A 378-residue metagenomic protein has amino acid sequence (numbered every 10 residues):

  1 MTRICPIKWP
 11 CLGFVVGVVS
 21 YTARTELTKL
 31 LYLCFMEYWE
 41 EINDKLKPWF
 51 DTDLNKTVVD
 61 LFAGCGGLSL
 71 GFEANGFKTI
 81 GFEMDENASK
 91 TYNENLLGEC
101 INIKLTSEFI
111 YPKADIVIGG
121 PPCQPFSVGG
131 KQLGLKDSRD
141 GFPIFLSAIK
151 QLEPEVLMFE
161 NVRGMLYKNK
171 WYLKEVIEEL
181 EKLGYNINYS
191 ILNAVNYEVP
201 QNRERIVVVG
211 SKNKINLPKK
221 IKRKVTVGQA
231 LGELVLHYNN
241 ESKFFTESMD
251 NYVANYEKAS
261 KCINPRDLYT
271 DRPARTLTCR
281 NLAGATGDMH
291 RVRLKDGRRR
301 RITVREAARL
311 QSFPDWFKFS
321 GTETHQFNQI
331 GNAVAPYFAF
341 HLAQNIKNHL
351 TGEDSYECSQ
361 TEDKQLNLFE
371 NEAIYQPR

Functional and structural regions predicted by a protein language model:
S20-K78, E179-L183, I191, Q201 (+1 more regions): S-adenosyl-L-methionine-dependent DNA methyltransferase catalytic core
E37-E153, R163-M165: Core alpha/beta nucleotide-donor-binding catalytic domains of modification enzymes
V117-G119, F159, T278-C279: Redox-cofactor binding/interface segments in oxidoreductases and associated redox assembly factors
G120, V156, R301-V304: Short aromatic/basic micro-patch
G141-Q201, V207-V209: Conserved Class I SAM-dependent methyltransferase catalytic core
